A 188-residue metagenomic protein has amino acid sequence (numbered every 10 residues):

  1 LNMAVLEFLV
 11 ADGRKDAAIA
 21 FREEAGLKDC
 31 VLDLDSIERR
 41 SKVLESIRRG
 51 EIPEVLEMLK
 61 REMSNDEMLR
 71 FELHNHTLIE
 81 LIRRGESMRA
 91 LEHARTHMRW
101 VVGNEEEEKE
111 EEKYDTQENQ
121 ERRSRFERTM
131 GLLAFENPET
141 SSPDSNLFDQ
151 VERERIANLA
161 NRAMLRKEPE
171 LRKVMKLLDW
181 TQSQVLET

Functional and structural regions predicted by a protein language model:
L1-M63: Short, charge-rich, low-complexity alpha-helical interaction segments
R39-K42, S46, G50-P53, M58-T188: Extended acidic/polar alpha-helical scaffold segments
